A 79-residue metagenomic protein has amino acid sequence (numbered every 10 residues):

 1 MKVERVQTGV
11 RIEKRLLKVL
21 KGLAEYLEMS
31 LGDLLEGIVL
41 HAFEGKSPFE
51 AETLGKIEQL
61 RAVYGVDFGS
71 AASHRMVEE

Functional and structural regions predicted by a protein language model:
M1-K14, K21-A24, A62-E79: Short Lys/Arg-rich basic patches
L16-L20, L31-L34: Generic leucine side-chain signal with a strong bias for well-ordered alpha-helical environments
G22, G37, H41, G55 (+1 more regions): Charged/polar, solvent-exposed surface patches and flexible loops
L27-E52: Short, basic amphipathic alpha-helical segments that act as recognition/interaction helices in nucleic-acid-binding
P48-F68: Short interaction-prone segments
